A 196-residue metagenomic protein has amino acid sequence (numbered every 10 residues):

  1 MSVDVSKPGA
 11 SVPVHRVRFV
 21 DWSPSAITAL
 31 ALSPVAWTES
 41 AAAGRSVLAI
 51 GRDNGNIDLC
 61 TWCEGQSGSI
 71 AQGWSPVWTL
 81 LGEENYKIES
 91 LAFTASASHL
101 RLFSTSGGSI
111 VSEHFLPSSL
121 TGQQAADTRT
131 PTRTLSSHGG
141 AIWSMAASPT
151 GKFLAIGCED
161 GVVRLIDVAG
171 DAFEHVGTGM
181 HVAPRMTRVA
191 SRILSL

Functional and structural regions predicted by a protein language model:
V3-A26, Q72-P76, D127-P131: A short helix->beta-strand "capping" segment at the edge of beta-propeller domains
F19-W22, L80-E83, T134-S137, M186-T187: Surface loop/turn motifs at the tips and blade-to-blade linkers of beta-strand repeat domains
P24-S40, N85-A95, G139-A147, R188-L196: Canonical WD40 repeat/beta-propeller blade segments in eukaryotic WD-repeat proteins
G44-S46, S98-L100, T150-K152: Short coil/turn segments that connect the beta-strands within blades of beta-propeller domains
G51-N54, T105-G108, G157-D160: Conserved strand-to-loop turn within each blade of WD40 beta-propeller repeats
D58, V111-S112, R164: WD40 beta-propeller blade core
T61-S69, H114-Q124, D167-E174: Short loop/turn segments immediately following beta-strands, especially the blade-tip and inter-blade linker loops
S69-L80, Q123-T134, H175-H181: Beta-propeller fold detector
